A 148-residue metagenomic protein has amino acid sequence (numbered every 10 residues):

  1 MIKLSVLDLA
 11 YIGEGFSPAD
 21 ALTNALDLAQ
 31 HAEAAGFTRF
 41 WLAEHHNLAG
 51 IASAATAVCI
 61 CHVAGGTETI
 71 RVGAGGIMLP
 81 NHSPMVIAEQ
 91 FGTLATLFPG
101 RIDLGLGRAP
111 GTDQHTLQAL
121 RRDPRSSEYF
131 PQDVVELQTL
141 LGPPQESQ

Functional and structural regions predicted by a protein language model:
M1-T67: N-terminal beta1-alpha1-beta2 module of alpha/beta enzyme domains
I2-K3, L7-P18, N81-E146: Flexible, glycine-rich active-site loops centered on histidine and acidic residues that chelate a metal or position
L28-A32, A64-E68, L97-G100, E128-Q132: Glycine-rich loops and low-complexity Gly/Arg-rich segments that provide flexible linkers or classic glycine-based
F40, V72, I102-L104: Hydrophobic residues within beta-strands of alpha/beta enzymes
A43, G75, G105-G107: Structural motif
A52-T56, P80, I87: Generic structural signal for well-ordered secondary structure
T67-G75: Conserved catalytic cysteine-centered active-site region of acyl-thioester-dependent Claisen-condensing enzymes
A74-H82: Active-site nucleophile and cofactor-binding loops and adjacent substrate-binding regions of central metabolic enzymes
